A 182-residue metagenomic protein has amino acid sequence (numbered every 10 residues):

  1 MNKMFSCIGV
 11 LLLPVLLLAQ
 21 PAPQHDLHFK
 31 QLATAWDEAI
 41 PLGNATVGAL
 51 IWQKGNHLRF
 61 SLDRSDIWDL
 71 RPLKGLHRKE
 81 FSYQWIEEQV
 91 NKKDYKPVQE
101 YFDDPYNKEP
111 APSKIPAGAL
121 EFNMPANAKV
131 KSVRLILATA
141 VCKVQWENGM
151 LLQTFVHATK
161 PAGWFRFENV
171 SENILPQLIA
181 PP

Functional and structural regions predicted by a protein language model:
M1-P21: Bacterial Sec-dependent N-terminal signal peptides
Q20-P182: Aromatic-residue-lined binding/catalytic grooves and analogous aromatic/hydrophobic interfacial grooves in multimeric
